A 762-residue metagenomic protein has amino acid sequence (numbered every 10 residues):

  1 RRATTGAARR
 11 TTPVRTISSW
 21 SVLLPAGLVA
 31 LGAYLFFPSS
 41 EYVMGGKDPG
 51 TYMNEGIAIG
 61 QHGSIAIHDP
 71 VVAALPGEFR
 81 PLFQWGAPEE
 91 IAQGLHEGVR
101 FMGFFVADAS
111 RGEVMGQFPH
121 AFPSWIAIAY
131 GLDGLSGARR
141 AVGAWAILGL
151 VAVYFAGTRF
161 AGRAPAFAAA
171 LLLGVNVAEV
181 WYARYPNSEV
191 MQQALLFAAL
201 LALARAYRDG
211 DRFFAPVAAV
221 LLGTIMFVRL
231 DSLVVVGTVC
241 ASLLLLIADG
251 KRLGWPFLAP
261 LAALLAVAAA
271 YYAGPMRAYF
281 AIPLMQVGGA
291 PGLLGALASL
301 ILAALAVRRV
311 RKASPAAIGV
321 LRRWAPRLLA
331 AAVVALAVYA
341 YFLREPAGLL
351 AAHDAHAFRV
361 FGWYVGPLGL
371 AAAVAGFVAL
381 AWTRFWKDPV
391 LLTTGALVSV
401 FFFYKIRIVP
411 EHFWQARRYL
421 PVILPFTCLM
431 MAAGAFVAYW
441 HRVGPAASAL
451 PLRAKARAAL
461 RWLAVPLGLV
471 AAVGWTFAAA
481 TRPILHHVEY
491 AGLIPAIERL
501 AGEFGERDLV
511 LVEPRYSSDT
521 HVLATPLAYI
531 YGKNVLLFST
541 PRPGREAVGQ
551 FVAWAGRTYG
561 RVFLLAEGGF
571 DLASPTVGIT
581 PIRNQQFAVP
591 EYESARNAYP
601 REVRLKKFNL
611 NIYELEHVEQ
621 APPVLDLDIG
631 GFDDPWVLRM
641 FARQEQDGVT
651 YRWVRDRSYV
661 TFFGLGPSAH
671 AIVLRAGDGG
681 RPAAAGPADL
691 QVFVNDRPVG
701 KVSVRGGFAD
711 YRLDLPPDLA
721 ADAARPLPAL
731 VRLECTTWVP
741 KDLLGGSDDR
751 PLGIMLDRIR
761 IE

Functional and structural regions predicted by a protein language model:
V29-F37, E41, S232, Y272 (+4 more regions): Transmembrane alpha-helical segments
Y52-M53, G143, A183, E189 (+4 more regions): Hydrophobic/aromatic-rich transmembrane helices and adjacent perimembrane loops
Q61-Y130, P410: Interfacial juxtamembrane loops and adjacent helix segments that form the catalytic/substrate-binding surfaces
G137-F160, A198, A202: Transmembrane-helix motifs of polytopic, lipid-linked glycan transferases
V153-V175, A194, R208-V217, D388-L397 (+2 more regions): Transmembrane-helix signature of polytopic, membrane-embedded enzymes that assemble or transfer cell-envelope glycans
A156, A169-G174, Y182, A202-L203 (+3 more regions): Membrane-interface alpha helices of multi-pass inner-membrane proteins
A178-Q192, L230-D231, R705: Short acidic/glycine- and proline-prone juxtamembrane loop motifs at membrane-interface regions of multi-pass membrane
A199-A215, L245-L253: Membrane-interface transmembrane helices that cradle and orient dolichyl/undecaprenyl
